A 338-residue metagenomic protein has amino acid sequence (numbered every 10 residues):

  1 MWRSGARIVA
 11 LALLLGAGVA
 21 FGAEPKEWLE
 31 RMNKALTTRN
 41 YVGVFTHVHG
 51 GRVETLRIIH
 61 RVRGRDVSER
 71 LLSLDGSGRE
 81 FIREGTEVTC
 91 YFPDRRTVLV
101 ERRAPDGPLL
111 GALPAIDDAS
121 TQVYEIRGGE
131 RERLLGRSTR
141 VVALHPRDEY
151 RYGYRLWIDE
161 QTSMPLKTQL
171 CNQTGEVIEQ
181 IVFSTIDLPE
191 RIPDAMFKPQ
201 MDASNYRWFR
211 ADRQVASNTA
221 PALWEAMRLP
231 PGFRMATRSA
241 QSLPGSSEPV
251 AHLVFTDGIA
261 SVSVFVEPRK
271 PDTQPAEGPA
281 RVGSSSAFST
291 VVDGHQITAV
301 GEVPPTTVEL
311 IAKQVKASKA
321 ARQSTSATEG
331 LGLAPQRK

Functional and structural regions predicted by a protein language model:
M1-V9: Bacterial N-terminal signal peptides that target proteins for export
V9-A17: Bacterial N-terminal signal peptides
G22-R96, Q122-C171: N-terminal mature ectodomain segment of secretory-pathway/periplasmic proteins
F92-G111: Acidic/charged, solvent-exposed loop-and-adjacent secondary-structure segments enriched in E/D, K/R, S/T, and G/P
P114-C171, E176, S204-L253: Extended beta-strand-rich segments in extracellular/periplasmic secretory proteins, especially within noncatalytic
T162-M164, G175-D194, D293, T298-K338: Surface-exposed amphipathic alpha-helical segments
N205-H295, V303-L310, E329-K338: Short, solvent-exposed recognition patches
